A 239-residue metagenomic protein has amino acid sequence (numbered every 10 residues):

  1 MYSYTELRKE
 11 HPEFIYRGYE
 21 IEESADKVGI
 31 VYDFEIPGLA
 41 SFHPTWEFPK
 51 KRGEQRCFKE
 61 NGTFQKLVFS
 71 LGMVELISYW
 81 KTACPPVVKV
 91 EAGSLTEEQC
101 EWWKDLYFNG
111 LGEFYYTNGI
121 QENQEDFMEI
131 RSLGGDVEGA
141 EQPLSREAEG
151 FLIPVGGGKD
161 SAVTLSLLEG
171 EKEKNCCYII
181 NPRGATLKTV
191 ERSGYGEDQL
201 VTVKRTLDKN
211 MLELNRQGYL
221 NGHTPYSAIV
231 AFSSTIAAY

Functional and structural regions predicted by a protein language model:
M1-G150, L167-L207, R216-L220, Y239: RNA-binding accessory domains that recognize and position tRNA/RNA substrates
F151-I153, V163: An acidic-aromatic substrate-binding cleft motif
V155-G157: Class I SAM-dependent methyltransferase "Motif I" SAM/SAH-binding loop
D160: Hydrophobic/small residue at the entry helix of a nucleotide-binding pocket
V163-L167, V230-S233: Short, hydrophobic/aromatic alpha-helical segments in well-folded domains
E213-Y239: Conserved adenosine/adenylate-binding substructure
